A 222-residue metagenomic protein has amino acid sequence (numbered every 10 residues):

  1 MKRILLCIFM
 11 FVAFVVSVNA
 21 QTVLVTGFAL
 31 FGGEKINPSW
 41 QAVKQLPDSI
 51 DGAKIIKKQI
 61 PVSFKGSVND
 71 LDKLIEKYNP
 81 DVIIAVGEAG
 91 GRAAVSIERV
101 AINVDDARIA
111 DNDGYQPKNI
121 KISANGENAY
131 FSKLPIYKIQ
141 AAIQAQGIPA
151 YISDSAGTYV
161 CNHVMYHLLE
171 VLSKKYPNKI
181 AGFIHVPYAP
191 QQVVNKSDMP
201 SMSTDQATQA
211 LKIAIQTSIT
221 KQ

Functional and structural regions predicted by a protein language model:
M1-I4, N19: Positively charged n-region of N-terminal signal peptides that target proteins for export
I4-V15: Sec-dependent N-terminal signal peptides
I8, G87, Y188: Residues that line or immediately flank small-molecule/substrate-binding pockets and catalytic motifs
V12-A13, R108, N195: Alpha-helical transmembrane segments and their juxtamembrane interfaces
A20-Y151, S155, E170-K174, N178 (+2 more regions): N-terminal catalytic or cofactor-binding beta/alpha core of small enzyme domains
Y159-Q216: Active-site-adjacent mobile loop/cap segments within catalytic or ligand-binding domains
